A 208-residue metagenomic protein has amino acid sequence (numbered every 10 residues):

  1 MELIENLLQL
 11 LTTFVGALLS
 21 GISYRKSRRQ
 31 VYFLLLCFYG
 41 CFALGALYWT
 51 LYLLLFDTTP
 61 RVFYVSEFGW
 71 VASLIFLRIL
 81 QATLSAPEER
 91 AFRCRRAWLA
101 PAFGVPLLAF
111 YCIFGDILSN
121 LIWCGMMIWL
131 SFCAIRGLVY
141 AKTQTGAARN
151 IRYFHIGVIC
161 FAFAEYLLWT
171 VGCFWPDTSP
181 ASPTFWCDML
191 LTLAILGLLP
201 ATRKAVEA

Functional and structural regions predicted by a protein language model:
M1-V15, G115-C124: Hydrophobic transmembrane alpha-helical segments in integral membrane proteins
L8-L19, Y32-L55, S66-L74, F154-F174 (+1 more regions): Hydrophobic alpha-helical transmembrane segments of multi-pass membrane proteins
G16-S27, W49-L99, I135-A141, L199-V206: Internal transmembrane alpha-helix with an interfacial aromatic "cap," most often the third helix
G21-Y24, L107-D116, V139, G172: Hydrophobic alpha-helical transmembrane segments
K26-Y39, E89-A100, T145-G157, E207-A208: Membrane-interfacial loop-to-transmembrane alpha-helix junctions, especially the N-terminal start
C37-G45, G69-A82, R93-G115, G125-C133 (+1 more regions): Alpha-helical transmembrane segments of multi-pass integral membrane proteins
L54-R61, F110-L121, F174-S179: Membrane-interface helix caps and helix-loop-helix hairpins in membrane proteins
F132-A208: C-terminal transmembrane-bundle signature of multipass membrane proteins, characterized by strong activation on
